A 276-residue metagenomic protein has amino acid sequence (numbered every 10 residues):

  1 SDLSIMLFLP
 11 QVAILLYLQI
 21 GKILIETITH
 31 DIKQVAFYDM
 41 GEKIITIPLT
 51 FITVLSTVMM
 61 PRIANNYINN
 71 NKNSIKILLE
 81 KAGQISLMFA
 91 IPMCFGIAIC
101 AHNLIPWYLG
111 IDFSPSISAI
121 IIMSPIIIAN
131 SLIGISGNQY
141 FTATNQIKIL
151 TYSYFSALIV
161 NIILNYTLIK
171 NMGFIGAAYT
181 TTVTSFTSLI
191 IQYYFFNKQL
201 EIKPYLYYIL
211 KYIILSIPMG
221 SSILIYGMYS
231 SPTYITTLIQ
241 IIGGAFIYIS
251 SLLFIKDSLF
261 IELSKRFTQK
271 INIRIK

Functional and structural regions predicted by a protein language model:
S1-L18, V58, R62-I77, Q199-I213 (+2 more regions): Interhelical loop/hinge segments that connect adjacent transmembrane helices in multipass membrane
S1-S4, D39, N71-C100, I117-I120 (+1 more regions): Interfacial transmembrane-helix starts/ends
F8, L15-I47, R62-N66, H102-D112 (+2 more regions): Helix-terminus/linker motif at the lipid-water interface of multi-pass membrane proteins
I32, I97-A129: Interfacial segments at transmembrane-helix termini and the short loops linking adjacent helices
G41, I45-G83, L87-A90, G137-A143: Helix-loop junctions and terminal segments of transmembrane helices in multi-pass membrane transport/translocation
P125-S156, K198: Membrane-interface junctions at transmembrane-helix termini in multi-pass inner-membrane proteins
K148-I175, T184-F196, K211-G227, G243-L253: Alpha-helical transmembrane segments of multi-pass membrane transporters and transport-associated inner-membrane enzymes
L224-K276: Membrane-proximal transmembrane or re-entrant/amphipathic helices at the cytosolic face
